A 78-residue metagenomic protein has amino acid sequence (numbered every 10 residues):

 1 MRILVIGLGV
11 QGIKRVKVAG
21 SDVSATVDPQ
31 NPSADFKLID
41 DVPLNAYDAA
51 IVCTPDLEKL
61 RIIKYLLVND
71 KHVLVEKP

Functional and structural regions predicted by a protein language model:
M1-F36: N-terminal Rossmann-like dinucleotide-binding module
D35-P78: Beta-loop-alpha module in the N-terminal Rossmann-like domain of NAD(P)-dependent dehydrogenases, especially those
